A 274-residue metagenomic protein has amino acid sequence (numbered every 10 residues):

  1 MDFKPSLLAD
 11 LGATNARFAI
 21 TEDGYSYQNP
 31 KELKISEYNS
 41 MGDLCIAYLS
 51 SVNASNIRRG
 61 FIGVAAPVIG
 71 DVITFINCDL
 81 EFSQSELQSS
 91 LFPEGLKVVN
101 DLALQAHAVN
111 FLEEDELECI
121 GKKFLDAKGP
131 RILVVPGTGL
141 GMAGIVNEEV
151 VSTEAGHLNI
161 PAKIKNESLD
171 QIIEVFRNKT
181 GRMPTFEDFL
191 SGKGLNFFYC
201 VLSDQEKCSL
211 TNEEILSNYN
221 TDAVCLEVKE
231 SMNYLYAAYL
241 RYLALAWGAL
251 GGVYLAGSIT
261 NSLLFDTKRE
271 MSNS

Functional and structural regions predicted by a protein language model:
M1-I57, V68, G144, S168-S274: ATP-binding/phosphotransfer module of carbohydrate and carboxylate kinases, centering on a glycine-rich
F3-K4, P93-E94, A127-R131, A249-L250: Short coil/turn connectors at secondary-structure junctions
D10, F61-A65, V99, I132-G139 (+2 more regions): Short beta-strand segments
D23-Y27, C78-E81, L112-I120, N147-T153 (+1 more regions): A glycine- and small-aliphatic-rich helix-loop capping segment at beta-alpha/alpha-beta transitions that lines
A54-V98, A103, H107-E116, L133: Short beta-strand-loop/turn "lid" adjacent to the catalytic site in phosphate-handling enzymes
L96-D126, I215-L226, E230: ATP-dependent carbohydrate kinase catalytic cores
C119-K122, I132, Y199: A charged, well-structured terminal subsegment
A127-T185, M271-S274: Glycine-rich phosphate-binding loop of actin/hexokinase-like ATP-binding domains
